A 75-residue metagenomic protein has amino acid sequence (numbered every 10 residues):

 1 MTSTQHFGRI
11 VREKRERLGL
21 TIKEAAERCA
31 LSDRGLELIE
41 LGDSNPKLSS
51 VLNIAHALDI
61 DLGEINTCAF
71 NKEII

Functional and structural regions predicted by a protein language model:
M1-R17: A short, Lys/Arg-rich alpha-helix, primarily the initiator
K14, R28, I39, C68: Residues in the recognition helix of alpha-helical DNA-binding motifs
E16, E27, H56: Alpha-helical residues within the helix-turn-helix
G19-L38: Short alpha-helical DNA-recognition segment
A30, K47-E64: DNA major-groove recognition helix of helix-turn-helix/homeodomain DNA-binding modules
H56, E64-I75: Short, charged recognition helix plus adjacent turn of helix-turn-helix-like nucleic-acid-binding domains
